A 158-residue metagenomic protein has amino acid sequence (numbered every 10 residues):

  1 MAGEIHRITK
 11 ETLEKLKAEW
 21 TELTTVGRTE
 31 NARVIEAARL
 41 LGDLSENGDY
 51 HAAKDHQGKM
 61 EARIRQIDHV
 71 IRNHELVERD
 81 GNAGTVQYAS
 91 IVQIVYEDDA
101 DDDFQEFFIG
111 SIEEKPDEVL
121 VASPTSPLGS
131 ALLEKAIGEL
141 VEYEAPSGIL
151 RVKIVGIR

Functional and structural regions predicted by a protein language model:
A2-K59: N-terminal cationic and glycine-rich segments that engage phosphates or anionic surfaces
G3, R39, S45, I71-R72 (+3 more regions): Residue-level signal for pocket-adjacent positions within structured domains
I8-L13, Q66-I67, Q105-E106: Short amphipathic alpha-helical segments, especially helix-boundary/capping motifs
K10, T25, D43-E46, N73 (+4 more regions): Generic structural "secondary-structure junction" signal
A18, T25, E30, L40 (+7 more regions): General N-terminal targeting signals
L23-V26, V34, A38, R63 (+3 more regions): Conserved, well-folded catalytic cores of nucleic-acid-processing and energy-transducing macromolecular machines
G48-D80, G84: Internal alpha/beta loop-helix hairpins
V77-K153, R158: Non-DNA-binding regulatory cores of transcription-related proteins, predominantly C-terminal effector-binding
